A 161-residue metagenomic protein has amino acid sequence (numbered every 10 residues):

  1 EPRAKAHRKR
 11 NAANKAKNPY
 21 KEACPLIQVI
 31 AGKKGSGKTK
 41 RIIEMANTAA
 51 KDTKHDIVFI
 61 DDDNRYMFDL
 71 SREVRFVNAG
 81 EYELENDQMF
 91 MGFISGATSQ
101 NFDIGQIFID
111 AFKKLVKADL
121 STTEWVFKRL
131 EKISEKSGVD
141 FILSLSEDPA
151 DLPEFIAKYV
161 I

Functional and structural regions predicted by a protein language model:
E1-P25: Short, Lys/Arg-enriched N-terminal segments with co-localized hydrophobic residues within the first ~10-30 amino acids
K5-K9, T39, F127: Generic alpha-helix initiation/capping and coil-helix boundary signal
N11-A13, T53, F141: Hydrophobic alpha-helical elements and their junctions with loops/disorder across both membrane and soluble proteins
N18-Y20, Y66, Y82, Y159: Sequence-level detector for tyrosine residue identity
L26-G96, L152-E154: Conserved P-loop
A49-D52, D69, S99-I104, K132-S137: Conserved catalytic network of the ASCE P-loop NTPase/AAA+ motor domain
D103-I161: Replace "adjacent to P-loop NTPase cores in ATP/GTP-dependent enzymes" with "adjacent to NTP-binding cores
